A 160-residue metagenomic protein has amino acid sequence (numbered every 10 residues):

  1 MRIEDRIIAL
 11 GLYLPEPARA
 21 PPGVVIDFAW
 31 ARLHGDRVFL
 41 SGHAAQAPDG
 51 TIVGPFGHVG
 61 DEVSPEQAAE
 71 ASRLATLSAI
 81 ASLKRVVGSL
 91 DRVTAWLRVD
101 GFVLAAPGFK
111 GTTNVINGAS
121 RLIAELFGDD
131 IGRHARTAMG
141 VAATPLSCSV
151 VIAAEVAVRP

Functional and structural regions predicted by a protein language model:
M1-D100, A105-P160: N-terminal presequence-like segments and the immediate start of the first folded domain
